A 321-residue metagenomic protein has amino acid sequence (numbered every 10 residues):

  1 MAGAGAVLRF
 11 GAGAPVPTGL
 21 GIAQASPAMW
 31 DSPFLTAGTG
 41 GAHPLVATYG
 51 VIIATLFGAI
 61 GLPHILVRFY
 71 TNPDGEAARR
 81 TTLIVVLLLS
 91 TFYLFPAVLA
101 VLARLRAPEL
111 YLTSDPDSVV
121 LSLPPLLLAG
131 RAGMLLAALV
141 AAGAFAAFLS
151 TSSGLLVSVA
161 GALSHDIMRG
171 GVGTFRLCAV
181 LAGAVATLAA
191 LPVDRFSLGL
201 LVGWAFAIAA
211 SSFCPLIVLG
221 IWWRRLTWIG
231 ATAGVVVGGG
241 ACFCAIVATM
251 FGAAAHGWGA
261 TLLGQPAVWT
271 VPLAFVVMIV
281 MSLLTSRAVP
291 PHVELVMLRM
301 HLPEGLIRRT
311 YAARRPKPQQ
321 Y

Functional and structural regions predicted by a protein language model:
M1-A138, A253-A267, V289, R299-R308: Loop-to-helix junctions at membrane interfaces in multi-pass transport proteins
G3-A4, A47, I229-Y321: A generic transmembrane alpha-helix motif of multi-pass inner-membrane proteins
T48, I52-I53, G199-S211: Structural signature of hydrophobic alpha-helical transmembrane segments
G75-V85, I167-L177, I229: Membrane-interface alpha-helices at helix entry/exit sites of multi-pass transporters
V98-A107, S152, A182-V202, W222 (+1 more regions): Transmembrane helix-loop junctions in multi-pass membrane proteins
L136-I167: Membrane-helix boundary/coupling elements in multi-pass transport proteins
A138-V140, W204-V218: Hydrophobic alpha-helical segments embedded in the membrane of multi-pass proteins
G161-L200, Q320: Loop-to-transmembrane helix boundary motifs in multi-pass membrane proteins
